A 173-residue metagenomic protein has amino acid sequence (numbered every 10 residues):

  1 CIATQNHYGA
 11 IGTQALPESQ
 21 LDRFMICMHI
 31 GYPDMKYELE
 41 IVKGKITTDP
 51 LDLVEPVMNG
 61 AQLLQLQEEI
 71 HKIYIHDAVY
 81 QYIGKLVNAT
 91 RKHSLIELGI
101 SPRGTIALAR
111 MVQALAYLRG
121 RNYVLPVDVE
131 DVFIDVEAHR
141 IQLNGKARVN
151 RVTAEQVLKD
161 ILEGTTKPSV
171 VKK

Functional and structural regions predicted by a protein language model:
C1-I73, Q113-L115: Canonical AAA+ ATPase core
L16, Y37, Y74, A78 (+4 more regions): Alpha-helix N-cap and coil->helix boundary residues
P17, G31, P56, K72-H76 (+3 more regions): Alpha-helix initiation/capping motif
Q20, V42-I46, V87, F133 (+1 more regions): Hydrophobic aliphatic residues
L53-L108: Conserved AAA+ ATPase small/helical "lid" subdomain
K92-K173: C-terminal engagement/docking regions of AAA+ P-loop ATPases
